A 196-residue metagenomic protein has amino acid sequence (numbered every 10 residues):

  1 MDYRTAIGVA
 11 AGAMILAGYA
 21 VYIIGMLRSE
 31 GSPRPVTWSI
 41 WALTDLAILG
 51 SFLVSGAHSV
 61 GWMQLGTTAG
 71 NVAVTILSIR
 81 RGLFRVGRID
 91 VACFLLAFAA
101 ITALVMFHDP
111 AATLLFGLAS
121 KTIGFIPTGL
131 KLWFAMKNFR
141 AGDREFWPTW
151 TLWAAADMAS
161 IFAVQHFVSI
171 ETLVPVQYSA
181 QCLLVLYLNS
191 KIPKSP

Functional and structural regions predicted by a protein language model:
M1-P196: Alpha-helical membrane-protein topology signature
